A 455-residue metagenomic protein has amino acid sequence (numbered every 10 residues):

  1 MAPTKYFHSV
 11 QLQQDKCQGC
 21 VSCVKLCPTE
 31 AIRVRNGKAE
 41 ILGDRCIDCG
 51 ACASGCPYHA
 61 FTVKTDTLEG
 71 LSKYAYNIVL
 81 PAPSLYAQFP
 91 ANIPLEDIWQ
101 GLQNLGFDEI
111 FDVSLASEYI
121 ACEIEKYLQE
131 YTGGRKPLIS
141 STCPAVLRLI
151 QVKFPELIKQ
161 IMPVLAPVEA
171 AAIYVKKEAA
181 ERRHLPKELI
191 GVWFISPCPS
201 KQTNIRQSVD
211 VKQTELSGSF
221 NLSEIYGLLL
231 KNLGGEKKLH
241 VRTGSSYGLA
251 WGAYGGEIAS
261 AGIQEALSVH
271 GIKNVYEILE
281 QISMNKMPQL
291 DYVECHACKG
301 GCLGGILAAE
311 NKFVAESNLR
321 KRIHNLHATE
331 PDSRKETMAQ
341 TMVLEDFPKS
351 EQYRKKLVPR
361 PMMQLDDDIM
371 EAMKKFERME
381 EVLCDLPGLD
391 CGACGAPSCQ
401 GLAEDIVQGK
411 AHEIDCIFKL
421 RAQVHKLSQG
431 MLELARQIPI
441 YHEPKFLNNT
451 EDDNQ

Functional and structural regions predicted by a protein language model:
A2-P3, S9-Q14, Q18-L42, I47 (+4 more regions): Iron-sulfur cluster-binding cysteine motifs and their immediate structural context in ferredoxin-like electron-transfer
F7-H8, C122: Short gly/ser/thr-rich secondary-structure transition/capping motifs
T62-G392, P397-Q455: Iron-sulfur-associated redox domains of electron-transfer enzymes in respiratory and anaerobic energy metabolism
